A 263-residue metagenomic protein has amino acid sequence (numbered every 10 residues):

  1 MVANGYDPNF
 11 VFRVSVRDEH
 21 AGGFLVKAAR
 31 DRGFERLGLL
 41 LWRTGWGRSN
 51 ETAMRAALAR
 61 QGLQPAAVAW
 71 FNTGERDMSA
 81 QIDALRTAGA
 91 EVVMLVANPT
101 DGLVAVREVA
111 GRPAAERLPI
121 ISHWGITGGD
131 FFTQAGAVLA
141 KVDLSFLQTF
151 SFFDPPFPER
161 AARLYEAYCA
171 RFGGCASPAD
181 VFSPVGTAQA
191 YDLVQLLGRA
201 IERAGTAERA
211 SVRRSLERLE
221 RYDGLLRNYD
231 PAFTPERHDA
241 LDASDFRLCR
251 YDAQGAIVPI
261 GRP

Functional and structural regions predicted by a protein language model:
M1-P263: Extracytosolic ligand-binding ectodomains
